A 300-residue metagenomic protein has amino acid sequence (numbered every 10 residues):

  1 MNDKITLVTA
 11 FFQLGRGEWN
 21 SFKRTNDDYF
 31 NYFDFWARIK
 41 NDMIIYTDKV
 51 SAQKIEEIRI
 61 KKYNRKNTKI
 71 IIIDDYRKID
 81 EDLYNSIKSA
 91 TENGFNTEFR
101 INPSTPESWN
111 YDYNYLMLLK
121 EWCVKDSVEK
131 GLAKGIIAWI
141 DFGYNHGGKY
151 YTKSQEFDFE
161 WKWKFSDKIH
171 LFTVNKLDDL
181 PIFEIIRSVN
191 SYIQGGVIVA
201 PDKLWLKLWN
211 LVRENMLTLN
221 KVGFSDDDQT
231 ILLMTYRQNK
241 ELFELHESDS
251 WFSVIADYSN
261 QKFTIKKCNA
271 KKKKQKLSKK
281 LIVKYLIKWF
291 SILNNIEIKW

Functional and structural regions predicted by a protein language model:
M1-P106, Y115, L119, S127-A133: N-terminal anchoring/stem segment of glycosyltransferases
G15-G17, A52-I55, K78-E81, N145-Y150 (+3 more regions): Short catalytic/ligand-binding loop motif for oxyanion handling, primarily in non-cytosolic enzymes, centered on
D27-F30, L118-W122, K203, D226-T230: A structural signal for well-ordered alpha-helical segments within the folded catalytic domains of diverse enzymes
D48-K49, I140-Y144, S248: Short, well-ordered beta-to-alpha junction loops that form the rim of enzyme active sites and present histidine/acidic
D112, L116-L171: GT-A fold catalytic core of metal-dependent nucleotide-sugar glycosyltransferases, centered on the diacidic
H146-Y150, I186-K271: Catalytic core and acceptor-binding pocket of nucleotide-sugar-dependent glycosyltransferases
I169-I182: Short beta-strand-to-loop element that shapes/binds the nucleotide-sugar donor at the catalytic cleft/hinge
Q261-W300: Membrane-proximal basic amphipathic "stem/tether" segments
